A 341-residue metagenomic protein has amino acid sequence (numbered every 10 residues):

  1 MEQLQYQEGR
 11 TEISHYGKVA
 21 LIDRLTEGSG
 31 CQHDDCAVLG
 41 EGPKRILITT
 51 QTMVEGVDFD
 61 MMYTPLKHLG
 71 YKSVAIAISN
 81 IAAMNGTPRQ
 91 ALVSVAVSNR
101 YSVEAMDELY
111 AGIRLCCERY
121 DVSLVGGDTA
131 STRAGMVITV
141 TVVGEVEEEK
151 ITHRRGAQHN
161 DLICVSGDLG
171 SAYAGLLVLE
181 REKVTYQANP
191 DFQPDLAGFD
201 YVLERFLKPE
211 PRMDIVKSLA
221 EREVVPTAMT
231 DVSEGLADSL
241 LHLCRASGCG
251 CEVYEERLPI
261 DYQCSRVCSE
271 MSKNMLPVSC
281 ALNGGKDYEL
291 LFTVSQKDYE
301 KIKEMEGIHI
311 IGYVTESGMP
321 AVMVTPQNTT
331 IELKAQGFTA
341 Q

Functional and structural regions predicted by a protein language model:
M1-P65, M84, V93, Q341: Extreme N-terminal cap/leader segments of soluble proteins
E2-L21, R100-V125, S131-I138, V143 (+2 more regions): Glycine-/charge-enriched secondary-structure boundary and capping motifs
T26-E27, C36-A37, R114, G127-S131 (+7 more regions): A generic local secondary-structure boundary/capping motif
G30, M62-I76, Y101-A111, E149: Glycine-rich anion/phosphate-binding loops
K44, E147-I151, Y299-E300: Short helix-loop capping/hinge motifs at secondary-structure junctions, enriched in acidic/polar residues
L47, V137, H153-K217: Short, acidic (Asp/Glu-rich) active-site segment that either coordinates a divalent metal cofactor
T64-H68, V202-L207, T227-A228, V278-C280: Short pre-catalytic strand/loop immediately N-terminal to key active-site residues, enriched for Gly-Thr
N85-V93, V125-G127: Short beta-strand segments at enzyme active-site cores
